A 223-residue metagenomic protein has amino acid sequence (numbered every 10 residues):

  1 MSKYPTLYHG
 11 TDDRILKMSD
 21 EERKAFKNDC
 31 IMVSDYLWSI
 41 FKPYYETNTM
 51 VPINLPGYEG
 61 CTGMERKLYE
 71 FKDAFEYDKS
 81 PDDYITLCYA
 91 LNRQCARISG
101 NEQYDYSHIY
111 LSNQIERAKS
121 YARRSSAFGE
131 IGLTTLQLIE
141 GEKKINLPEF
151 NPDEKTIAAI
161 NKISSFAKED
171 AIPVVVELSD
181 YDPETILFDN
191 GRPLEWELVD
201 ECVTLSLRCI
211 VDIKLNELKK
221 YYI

Functional and structural regions predicted by a protein language model:
M1, S99-Q103, I109, I163-K168: A general structural signal for short secondary-structure junctions and capping/turn motifs
M1-Y104: ADP-ribose/NAD+-binding catalytic cleft of ART/PARP-like enzymes
S2, T6, P56, D82 (+5 more regions): Intrinsically disordered, low-complexity segments enriched in small/polar residues
P5, Y106-H108, S112, A171-V175: Extracellular structured ligand-interaction cores
D12, K17, A122, S126-I223: Active-site and NAD+-binding cores of ADP-ribose-processing enzymes
A74-N151: Extracellular-facing segments of soluble proteins and assemblies that are Gly/Ser/Thr-biased and enriched in aromatics
